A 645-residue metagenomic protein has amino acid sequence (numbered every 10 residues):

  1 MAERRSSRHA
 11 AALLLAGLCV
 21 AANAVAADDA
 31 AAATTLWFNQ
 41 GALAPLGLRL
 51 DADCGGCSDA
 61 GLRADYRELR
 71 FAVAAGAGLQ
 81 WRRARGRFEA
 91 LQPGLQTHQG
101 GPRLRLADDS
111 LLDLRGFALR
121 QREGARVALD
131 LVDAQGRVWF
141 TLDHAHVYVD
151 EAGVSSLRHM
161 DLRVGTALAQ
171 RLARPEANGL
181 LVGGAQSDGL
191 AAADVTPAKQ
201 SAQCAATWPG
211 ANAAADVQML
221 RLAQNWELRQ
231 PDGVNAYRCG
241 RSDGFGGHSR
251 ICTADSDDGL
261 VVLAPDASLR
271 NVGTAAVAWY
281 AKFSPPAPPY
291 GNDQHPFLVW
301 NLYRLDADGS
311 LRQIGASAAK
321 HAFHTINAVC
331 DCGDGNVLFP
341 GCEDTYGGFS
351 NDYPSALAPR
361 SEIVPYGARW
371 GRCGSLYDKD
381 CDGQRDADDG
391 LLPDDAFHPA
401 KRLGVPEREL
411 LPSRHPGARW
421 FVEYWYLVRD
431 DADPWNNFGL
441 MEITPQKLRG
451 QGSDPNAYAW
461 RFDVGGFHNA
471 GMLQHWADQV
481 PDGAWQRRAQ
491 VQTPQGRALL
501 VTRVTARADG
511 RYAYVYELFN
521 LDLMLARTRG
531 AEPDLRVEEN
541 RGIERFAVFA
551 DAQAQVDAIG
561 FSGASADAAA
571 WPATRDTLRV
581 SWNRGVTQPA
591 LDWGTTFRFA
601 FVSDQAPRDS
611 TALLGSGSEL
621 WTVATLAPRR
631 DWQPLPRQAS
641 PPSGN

Functional and structural regions predicted by a protein language model:
A11-A21: Bacterial N-terminal signal peptides
A27-L91, V164-R241: N-terminal segment immediately downstream of the Sec signal-peptide cleavage site in secreted/extracellular proteins
T35, N39, A202-T444: Solvent-exposed N-terminal domain segments of exported/luminal and surface proteins
G61-V138: Predominantly extracellular/secreted and cell-surface proteins with exposed, flexible low-complexity segments
S201, A432-G483, T625-R637: Short beta-strand elements
L392-R414, W582-S616: Low-complexity, intrinsically disordered segments enriched in Ser/Thr together with acidic residues
V504-E539: Short beta-strand elements of extracellular/lumenal beta-sandwich folds
G530-A568: Solvent-exposed beta-hairpin/edge-strand motifs
